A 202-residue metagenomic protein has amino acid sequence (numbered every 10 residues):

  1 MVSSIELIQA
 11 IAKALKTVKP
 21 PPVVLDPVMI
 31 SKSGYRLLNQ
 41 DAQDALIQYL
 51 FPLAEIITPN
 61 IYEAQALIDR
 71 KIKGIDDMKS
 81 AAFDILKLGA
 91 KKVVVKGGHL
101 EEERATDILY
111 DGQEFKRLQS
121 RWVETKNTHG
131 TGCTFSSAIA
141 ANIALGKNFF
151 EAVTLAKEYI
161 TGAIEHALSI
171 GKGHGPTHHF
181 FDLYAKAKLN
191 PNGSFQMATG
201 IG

Functional and structural regions predicted by a protein language model:
M1-Y49: Glycine/small-residue-rich loop that forms an oxyanion/phosphate-binding "nest" at active or ligand-binding sites
V24-S31, T58-L67, L118, S136: Short beta-strands and strand-loop turn motifs
M29-S31, G98-L100, W122-E124, K157-I160: Glycine-rich beta-alpha junction loops
Q40-F115: Conserved phosphate/ATP/ADP-binding segment of small-molecule kinases
A66, T125-F149: Short, small-residue alpha-helix embedded
F115-H129: Short pre-catalytic strand/loop immediately N-terminal to key active-site residues, enriched for Gly-Thr
F115-K116, N142-A156: Phosphate-handling active-site elements
F150-G202: Charged C-terminal helix
